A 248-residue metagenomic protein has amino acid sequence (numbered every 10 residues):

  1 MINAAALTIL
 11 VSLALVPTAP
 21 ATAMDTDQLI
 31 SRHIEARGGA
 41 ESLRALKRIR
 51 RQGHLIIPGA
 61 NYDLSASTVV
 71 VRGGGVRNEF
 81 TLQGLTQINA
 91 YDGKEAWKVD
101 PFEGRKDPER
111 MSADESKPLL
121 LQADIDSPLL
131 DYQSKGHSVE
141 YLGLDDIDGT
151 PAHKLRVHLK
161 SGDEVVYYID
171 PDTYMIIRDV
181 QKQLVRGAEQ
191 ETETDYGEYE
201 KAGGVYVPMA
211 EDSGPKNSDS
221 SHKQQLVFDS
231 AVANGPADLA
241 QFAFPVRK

Functional and structural regions predicted by a protein language model:
M1: Zn2+-dependent metallopeptidase catalytic domains
A4-V16: Bacterial N-terminal signal peptides
A5-L7, K47-I49, G74, P151 (+1 more regions): Residues at beta-strand starts and edge strands
A21, L85, D148-P245: Gly/Pro-enriched, hydrophobic low-complexity segments that function as extracytoplasmic propeptides/linkers
A21-L29, I34-E35, S42, E95-D163 (+3 more regions): Flexible, processing/modification-adjacent segments and terminal tails in exported/periplasmic/extracellular proteins
T26-G104, G136-Y141: N-terminal mature ectodomain segment of secretory-pathway/periplasmic proteins
L64-V69, N89-G93, D107-E115, I169 (+2 more regions): Short amphipathic beta-strand/extended segments with alternating polar/hydrophobic composition
V70-G73, E115-K117, I177-Q181: Short alpha-helical linear motifs
